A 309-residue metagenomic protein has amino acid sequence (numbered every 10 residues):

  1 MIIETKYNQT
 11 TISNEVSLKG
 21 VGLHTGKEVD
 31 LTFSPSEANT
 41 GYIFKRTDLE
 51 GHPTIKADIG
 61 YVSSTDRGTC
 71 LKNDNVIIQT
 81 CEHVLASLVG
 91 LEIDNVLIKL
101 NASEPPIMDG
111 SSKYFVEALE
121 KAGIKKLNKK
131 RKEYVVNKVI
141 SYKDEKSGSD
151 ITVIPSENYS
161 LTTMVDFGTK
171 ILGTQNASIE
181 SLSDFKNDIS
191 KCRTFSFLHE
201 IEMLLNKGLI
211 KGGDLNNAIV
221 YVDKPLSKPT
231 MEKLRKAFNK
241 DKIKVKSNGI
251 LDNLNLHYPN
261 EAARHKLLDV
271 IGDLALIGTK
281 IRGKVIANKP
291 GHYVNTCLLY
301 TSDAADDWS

Functional and structural regions predicted by a protein language model:
I2-P53: N-terminal basic/disordered segments at the start of proteins
T5-H24, E104-P105, Y114, A118-I286: Extended, charged/glycine-rich binding lobes that contact polyanionic ligands
V29-S34, G60, S147-I154: Broad, structure-driven detector of short, well-ordered beta-strand segments within folded domains
V62, R67-A86, G90-I93, H265 (+2 more regions): Polybasic/polar functional segments that serve as interface/processing modules
I98-K99, P105-P106: Alpha/propeptide regions of enzymes that mature by internal proteolysis
N288-T296: Non-catalytic peripheral regions of nucleotide-handling enzymes
Y300-S309: Single conserved hydrophobic/aromatic residue that forms the stacking wall/gate of nucleotide- or nucleobase-binding
